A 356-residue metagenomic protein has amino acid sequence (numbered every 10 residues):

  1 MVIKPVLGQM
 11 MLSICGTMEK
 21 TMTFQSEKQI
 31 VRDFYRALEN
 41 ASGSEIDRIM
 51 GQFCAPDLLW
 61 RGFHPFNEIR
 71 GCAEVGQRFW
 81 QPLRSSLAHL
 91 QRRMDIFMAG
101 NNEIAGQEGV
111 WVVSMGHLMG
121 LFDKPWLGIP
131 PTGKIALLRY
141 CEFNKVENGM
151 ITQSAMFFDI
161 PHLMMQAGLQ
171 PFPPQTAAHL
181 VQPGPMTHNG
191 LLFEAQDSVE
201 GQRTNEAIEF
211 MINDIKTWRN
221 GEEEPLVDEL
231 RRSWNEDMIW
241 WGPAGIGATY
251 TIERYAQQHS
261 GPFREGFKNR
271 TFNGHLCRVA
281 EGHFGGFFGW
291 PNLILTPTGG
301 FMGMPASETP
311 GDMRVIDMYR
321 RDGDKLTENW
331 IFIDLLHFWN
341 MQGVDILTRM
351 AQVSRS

Functional and structural regions predicted by a protein language model:
L12-S356: C-terminal and inter-domain tail/linker signature
